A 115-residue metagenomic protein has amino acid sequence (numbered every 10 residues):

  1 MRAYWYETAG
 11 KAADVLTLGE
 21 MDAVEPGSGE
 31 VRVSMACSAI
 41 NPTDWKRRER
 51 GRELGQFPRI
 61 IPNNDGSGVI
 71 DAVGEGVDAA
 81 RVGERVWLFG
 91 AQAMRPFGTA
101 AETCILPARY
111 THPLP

Functional and structural regions predicted by a protein language model:
M1-R2: Extreme N-terminal starter segment of soluble prokaryotic enzymes
E7-V15: Extracellular beta-rich ligand/substrate-recognition surface
V15-L18, L54, G98: Residues that act as N-cap/strand-start positions at coil-to-secondary-structure junctions
L18-A23, S67-V69, T103-I105, T111: Conserved hydrophobic/aromatic beta-strand scaffold that supports enzyme active sites
D22-A39, G51-Q92: Glycine-rich beta-strand-centered segment in the early N-terminal region that forms part of a ligand/cofactor-binding
T43-R48: Cytochrome P450 core scaffold surrounding the K-helix E-X-X-R motif and the conserved "meander" helix-loop region
A79, G90-P115: NAD(P)H dinucleotide-binding glycine-rich loop of Rossmann-like/cofactor-binding domains, especially the beta1-alpha1
